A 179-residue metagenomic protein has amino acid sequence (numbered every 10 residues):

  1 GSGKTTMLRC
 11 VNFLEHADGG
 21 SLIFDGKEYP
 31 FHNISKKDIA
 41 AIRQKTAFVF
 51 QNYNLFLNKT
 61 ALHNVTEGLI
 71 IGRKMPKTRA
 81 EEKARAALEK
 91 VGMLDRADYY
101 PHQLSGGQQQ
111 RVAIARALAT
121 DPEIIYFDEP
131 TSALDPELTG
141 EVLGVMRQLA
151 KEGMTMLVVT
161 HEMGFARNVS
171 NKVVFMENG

Functional and structural regions predicted by a protein language model:
G1-N178: ABC family nucleotide-binding domain
